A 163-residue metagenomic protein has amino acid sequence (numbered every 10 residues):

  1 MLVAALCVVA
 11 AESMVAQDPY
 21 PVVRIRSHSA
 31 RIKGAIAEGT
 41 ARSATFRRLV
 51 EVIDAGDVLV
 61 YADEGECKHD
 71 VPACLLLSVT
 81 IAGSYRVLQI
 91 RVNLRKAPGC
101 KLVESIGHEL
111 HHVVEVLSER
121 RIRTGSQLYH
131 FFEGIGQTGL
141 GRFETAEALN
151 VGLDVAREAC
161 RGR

Functional and structural regions predicted by a protein language model:
M1-E12: Bacterial N-terminal signal peptides
T40, G107-H108, H112: GIY-YIG-like beta-to-alpha core
A41-S84, C100, G125-R163: Metalloprotease/metallohydrolase-associated module, dominated by Zn2+-dependent proteases
Q89-I106: Short pre-active-site segment immediately N-terminal to the catalytic Zn-binding motif
L110-S126: Catalytic Zn2+-binding segment of zinc metalloproteases
